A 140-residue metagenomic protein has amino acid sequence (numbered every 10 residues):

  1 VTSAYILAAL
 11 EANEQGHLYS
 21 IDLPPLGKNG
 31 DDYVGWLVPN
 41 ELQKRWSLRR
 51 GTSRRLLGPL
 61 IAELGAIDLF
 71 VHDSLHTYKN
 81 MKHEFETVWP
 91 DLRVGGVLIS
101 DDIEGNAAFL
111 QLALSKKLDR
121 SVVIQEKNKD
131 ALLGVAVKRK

Functional and structural regions predicted by a protein language model:
V1-K140: S-adenosylmethionine/decaboxylated-SAM
